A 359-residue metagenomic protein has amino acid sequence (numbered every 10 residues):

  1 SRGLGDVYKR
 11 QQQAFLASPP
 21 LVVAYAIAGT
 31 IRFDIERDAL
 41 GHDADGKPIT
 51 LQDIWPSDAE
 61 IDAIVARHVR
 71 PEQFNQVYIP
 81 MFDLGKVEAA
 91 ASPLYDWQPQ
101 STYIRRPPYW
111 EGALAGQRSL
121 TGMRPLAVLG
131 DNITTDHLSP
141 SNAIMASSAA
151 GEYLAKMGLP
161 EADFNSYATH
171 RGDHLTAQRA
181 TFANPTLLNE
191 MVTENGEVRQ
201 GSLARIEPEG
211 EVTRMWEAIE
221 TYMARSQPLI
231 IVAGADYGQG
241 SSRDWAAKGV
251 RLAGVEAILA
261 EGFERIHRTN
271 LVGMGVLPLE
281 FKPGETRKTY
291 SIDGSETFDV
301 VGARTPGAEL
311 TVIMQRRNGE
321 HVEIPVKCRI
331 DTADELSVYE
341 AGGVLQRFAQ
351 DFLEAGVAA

Functional and structural regions predicted by a protein language model:
S1-Y8: Short, small-residue-biased leader/transition segments that mark boundaries at the very start of proteins
R10-Q12, S18-P20, E36, A44-G46 (+8 more regions): Short coil/turn connectors at secondary-structure junctions
A26-T30, K248-G254, V272-G273: Alpha-helix C-terminal capping segments
R37-D96, T134: Terminal amphipathic helices with adjacent charged low-complexity linkers/tails
L40-I64, H68, H267-V338: Acidic, glycine-rich flexible loop/linker segments
V87-L259: Non-catalytic terminal/interface segments that mediate subunit docking, oligomerization, and allosteric communication
T169-R171, R179-E211, E220-A224, L279 (+2 more regions): NTP/phosphate- and nucleic-acid-binding module
E256-E261, P278-F281: Short hydrophobic alpha-helical runs that function as membrane-insertion/retention elements
